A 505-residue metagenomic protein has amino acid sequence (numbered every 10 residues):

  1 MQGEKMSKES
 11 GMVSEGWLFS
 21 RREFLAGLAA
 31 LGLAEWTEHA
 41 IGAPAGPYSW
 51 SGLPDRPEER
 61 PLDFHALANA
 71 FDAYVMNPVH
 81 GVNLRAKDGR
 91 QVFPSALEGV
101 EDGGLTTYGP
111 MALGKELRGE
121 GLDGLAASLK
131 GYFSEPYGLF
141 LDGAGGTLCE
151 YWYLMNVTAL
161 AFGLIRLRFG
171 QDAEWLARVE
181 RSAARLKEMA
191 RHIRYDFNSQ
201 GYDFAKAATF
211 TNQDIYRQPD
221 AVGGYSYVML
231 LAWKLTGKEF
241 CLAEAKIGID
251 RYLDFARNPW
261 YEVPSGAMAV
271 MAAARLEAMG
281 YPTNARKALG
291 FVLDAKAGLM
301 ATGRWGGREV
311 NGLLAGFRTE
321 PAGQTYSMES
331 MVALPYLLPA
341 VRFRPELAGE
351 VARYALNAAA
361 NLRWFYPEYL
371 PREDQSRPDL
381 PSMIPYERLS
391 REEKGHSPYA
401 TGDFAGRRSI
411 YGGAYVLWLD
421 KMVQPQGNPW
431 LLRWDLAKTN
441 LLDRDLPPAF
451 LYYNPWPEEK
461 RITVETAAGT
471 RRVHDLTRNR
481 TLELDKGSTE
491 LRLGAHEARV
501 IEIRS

Functional and structural regions predicted by a protein language model:
G3, W17, W36-S51: C-terminal segment of N-terminal export signals and the immediately downstream linker at the start of the mature
S10-L31: N-terminal secretory signal peptides and thylakoid transit peptides that target proteins across membranes
A43-G145, G170-Y202, Q426: Low-complexity, Ser/Thr/Pro/Gly-enriched N-terminal "stalk/linker" regions
V82-L105, L139-T158, A207-A221, Y252-G266 (+2 more regions): Solvent-exposed loop and edge beta-strand segments that line ligand/cofactor-binding and catalytic clefts
G103-E120, N156-A173, Q213, G223-G237 (+2 more regions): Well-ordered alpha-helical scaffold segments within catalytic/enzyme domains
R166-E239, I247, R251-D254, F291-K296: Active-site lining segments of carbohydrate-active enzymes
F404, G412-A467: Carbohydrate-binding surface patches
G487-S505: C-terminal beta-strand-rich structural cap/linker in extracellular carbohydrate-active enzymes
